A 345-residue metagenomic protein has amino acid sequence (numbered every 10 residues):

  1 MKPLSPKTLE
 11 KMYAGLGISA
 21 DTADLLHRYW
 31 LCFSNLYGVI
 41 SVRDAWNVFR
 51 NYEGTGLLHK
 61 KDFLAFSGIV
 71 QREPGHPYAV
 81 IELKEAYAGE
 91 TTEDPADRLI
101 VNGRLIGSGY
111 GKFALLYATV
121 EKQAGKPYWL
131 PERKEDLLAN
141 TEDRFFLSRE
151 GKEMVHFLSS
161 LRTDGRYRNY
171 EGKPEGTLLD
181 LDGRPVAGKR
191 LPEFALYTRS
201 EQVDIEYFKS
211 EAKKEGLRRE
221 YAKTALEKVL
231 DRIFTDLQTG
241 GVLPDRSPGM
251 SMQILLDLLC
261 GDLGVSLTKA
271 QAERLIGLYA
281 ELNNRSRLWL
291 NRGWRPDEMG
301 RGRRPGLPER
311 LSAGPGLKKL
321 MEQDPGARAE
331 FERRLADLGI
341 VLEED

Functional and structural regions predicted by a protein language model:
M1-A14, A329-D345: N-terminal leader/presequence-like segments
K2-G15, S19-D21, L64-R133: Charged low-complexity interaction tracts in eukaryotic proteins
G15-S41: Positively charged, polyanion-binding regions of nucleic-acid-associated proteins
L16-A20, V39, L57-K60, E220 (+1 more regions): Alpha-solenoid helical-repeat scaffolds
D24-R28, R43, K61-L64, E227 (+2 more regions): Non-catalytic, well-ordered alpha-helical scaffold segments
V39-R50, H59-K61: Short acidic, hydrophobic short linear motifs in intrinsically disordered regions
Y52-D97, I254-D257, G261-L288: Charge-enriched amphipathic alpha-helical scaffolds
P131, E135-A139, D143-L342: Extended alpha-helical interaction scaffolds used for oligomerization/partner binding
